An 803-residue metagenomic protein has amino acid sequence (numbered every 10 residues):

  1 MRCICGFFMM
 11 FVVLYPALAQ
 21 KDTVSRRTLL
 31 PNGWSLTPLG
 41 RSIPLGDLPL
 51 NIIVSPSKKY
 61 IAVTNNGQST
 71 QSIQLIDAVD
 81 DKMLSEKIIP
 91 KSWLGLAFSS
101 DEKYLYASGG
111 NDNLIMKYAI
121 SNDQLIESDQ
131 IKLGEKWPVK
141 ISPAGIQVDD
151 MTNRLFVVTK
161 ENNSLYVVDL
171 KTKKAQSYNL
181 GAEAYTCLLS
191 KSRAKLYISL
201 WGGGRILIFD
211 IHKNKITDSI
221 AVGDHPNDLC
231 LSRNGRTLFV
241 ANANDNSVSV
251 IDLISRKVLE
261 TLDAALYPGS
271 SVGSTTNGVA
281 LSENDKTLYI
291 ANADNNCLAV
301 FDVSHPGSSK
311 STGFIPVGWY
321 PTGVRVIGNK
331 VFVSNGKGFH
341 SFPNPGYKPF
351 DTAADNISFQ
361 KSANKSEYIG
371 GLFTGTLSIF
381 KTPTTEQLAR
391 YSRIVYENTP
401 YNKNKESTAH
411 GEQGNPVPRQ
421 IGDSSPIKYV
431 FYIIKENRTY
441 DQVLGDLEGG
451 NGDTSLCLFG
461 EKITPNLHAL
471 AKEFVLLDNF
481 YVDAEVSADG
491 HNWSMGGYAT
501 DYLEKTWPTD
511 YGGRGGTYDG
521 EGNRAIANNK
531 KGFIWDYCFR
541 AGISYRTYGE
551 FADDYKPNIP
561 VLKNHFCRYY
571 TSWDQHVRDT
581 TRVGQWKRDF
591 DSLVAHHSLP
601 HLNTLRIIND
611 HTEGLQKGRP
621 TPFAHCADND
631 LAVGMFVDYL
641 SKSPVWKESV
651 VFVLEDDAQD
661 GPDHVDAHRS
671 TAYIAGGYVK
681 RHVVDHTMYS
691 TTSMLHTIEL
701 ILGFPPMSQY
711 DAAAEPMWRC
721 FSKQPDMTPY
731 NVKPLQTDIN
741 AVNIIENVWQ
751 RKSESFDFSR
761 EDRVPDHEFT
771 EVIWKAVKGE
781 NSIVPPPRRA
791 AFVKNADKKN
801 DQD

Functional and structural regions predicted by a protein language model:
C3, M9, Q20-N415: Predominantly soluble domains enriched in secretory-pathway, periplasmic, or organellar proteins
L14-P16: N-terminal signal peptide c-region/cleavage motif recognized by signal peptidases
R390-D803: N-terminal pro-sequences and low-complexity stem/linker regions of secreted or lumenal proteins
